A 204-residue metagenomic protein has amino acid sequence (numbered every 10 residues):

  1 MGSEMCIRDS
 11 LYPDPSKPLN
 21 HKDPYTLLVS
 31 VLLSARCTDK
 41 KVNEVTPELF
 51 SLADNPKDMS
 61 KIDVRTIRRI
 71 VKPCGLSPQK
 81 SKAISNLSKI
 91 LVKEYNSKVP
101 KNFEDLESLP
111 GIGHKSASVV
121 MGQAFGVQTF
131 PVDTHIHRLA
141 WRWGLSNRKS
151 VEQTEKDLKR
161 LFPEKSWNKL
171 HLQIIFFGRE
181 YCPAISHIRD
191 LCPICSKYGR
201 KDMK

Functional and structural regions predicted by a protein language model:
E4, R8-K204: Catalytic cores of DNA base-excision repair glycosylases
